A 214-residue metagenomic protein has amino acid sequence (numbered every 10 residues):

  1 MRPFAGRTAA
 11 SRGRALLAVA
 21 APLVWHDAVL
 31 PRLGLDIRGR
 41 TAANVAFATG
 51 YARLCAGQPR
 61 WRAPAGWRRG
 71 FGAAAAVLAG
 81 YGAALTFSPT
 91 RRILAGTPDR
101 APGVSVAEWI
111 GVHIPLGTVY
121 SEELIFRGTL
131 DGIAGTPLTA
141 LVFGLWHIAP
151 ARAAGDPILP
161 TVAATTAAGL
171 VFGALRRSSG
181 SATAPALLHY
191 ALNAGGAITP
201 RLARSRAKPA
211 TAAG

Functional and structural regions predicted by a protein language model:
F4-R12, L35-I37, D99-R100, R152-P160: Short, amphipathic, aromatic/basic-enriched membrane-interface segments that mark the entry/exit of transmembrane
G6-P59, W67-A74, W109, A212: Alpha-helical transmembrane segments in multi-pass membrane proteins
A21, W25, A42-L54, A79 (+5 more regions): Membrane-active amphipathic alpha-helices enriched in small hydrophobic residues
H26-R32, A84-L94, A149-A153: Juxtamembrane "helix-exit" motif on the non-cytosolic side of transmembrane helices
G57-T118, D131, R206-A212: Juxtamembrane helix-loop-helix connectors linking adjacent transmembrane helices in multi-pass membrane enzymes
S105-G214: Transmembrane helix-loop-helix hairpins at the membrane interface of multi-pass integral membrane proteins
